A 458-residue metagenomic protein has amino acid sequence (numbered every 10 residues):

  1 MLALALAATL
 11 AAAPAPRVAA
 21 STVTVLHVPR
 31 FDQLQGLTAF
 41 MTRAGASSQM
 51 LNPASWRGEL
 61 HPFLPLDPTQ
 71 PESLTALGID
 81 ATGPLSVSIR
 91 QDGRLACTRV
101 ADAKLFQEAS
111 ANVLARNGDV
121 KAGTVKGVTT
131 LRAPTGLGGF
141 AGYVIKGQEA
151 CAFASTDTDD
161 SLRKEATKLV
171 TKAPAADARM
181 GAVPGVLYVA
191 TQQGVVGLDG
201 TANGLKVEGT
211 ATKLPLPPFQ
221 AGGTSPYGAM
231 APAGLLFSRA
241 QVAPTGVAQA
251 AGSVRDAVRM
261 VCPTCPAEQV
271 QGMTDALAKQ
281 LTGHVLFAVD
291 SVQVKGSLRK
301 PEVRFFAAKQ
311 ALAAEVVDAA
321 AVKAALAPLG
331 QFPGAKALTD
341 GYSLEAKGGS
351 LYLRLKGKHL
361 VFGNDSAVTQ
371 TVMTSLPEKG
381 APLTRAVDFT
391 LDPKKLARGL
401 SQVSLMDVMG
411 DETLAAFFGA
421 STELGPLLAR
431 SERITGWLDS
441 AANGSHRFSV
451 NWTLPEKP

Functional and structural regions predicted by a protein language model:
M1-A11: Sec-dependent N-terminal signal peptides
A12-R132, A178-Q192, K206-E302, A325-G330 (+4 more regions): Structural boundary/hinge residues at secondary-structure and domain interfaces
P16, G118-T124, A141-K146, V196-G200 (+4 more regions): Short, exposed beta-strand/loop patches in secreted or surface proteins that constitute
V100-L105, S155-D160, V316-A320, D365-V368: Helix N-cap motif at beta-to-alpha junctions
R132-G197, G348-L427: A conserved glycine-rich beta-strand in the N-terminal activation segment of trypsin-fold
G272-A278, V322-S343, F417, L424: Beta-propeller and related beta-repeat scaffolds in trafficking/envelope systems
K300-V317: Loop/turn-rich, solvent-exposed surfaces of beta-rich toroidal or solenoidal domains
M406-P458: In a subset of proteins, long, contiguous C-terminal domains/tails are tracked
